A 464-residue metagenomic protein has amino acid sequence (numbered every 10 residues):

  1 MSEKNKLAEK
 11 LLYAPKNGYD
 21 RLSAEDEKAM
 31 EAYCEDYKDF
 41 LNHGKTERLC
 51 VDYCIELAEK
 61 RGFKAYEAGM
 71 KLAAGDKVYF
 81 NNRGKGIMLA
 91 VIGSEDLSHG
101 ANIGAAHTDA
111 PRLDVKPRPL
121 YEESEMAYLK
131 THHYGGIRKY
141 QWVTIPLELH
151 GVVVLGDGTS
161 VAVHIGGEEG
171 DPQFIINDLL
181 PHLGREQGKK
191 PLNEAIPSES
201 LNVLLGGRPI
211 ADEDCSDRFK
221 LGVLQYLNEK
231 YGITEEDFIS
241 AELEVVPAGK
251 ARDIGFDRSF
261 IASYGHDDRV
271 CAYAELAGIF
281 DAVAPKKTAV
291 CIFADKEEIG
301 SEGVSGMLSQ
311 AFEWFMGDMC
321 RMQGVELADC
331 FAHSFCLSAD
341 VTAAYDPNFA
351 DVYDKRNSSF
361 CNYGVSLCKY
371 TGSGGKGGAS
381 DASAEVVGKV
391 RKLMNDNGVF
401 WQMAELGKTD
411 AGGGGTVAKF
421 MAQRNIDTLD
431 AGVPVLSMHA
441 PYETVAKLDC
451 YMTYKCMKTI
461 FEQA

Functional and structural regions predicted by a protein language model:
M1-A464: N-terminal hydrophobic/helix-forming segments and targeting peptides
